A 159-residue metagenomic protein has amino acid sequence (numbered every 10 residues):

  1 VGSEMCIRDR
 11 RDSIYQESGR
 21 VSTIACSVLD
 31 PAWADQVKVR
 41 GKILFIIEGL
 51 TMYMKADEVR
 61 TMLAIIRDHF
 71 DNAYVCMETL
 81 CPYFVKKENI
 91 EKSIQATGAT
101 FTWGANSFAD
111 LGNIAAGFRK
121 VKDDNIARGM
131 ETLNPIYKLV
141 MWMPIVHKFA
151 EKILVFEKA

Functional and structural regions predicted by a protein language model:
V1-I7: Short, small-residue-biased leader/transition segments that mark boundaries at the very start of proteins
R8-A159: Alpha-helical subdomain
